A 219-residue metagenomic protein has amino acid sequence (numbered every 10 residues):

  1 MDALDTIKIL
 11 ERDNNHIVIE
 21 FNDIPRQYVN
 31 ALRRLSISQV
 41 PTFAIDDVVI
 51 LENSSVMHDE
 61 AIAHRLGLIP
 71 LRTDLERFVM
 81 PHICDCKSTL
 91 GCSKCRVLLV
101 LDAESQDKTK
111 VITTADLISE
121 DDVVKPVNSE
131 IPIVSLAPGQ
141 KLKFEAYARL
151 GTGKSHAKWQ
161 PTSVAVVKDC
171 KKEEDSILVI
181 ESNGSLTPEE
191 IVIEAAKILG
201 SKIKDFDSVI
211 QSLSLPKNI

Functional and structural regions predicted by a protein language model:
M1-I219: Protein-protein interaction/assembly regions in multi-subunit complexes
